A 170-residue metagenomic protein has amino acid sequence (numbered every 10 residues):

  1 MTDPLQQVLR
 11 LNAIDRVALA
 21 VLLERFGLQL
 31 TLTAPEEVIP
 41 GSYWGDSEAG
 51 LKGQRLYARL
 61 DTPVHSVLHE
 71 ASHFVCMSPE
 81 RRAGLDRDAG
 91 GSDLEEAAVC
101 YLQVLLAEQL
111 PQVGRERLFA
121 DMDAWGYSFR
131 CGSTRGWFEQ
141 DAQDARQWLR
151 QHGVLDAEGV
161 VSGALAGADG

Functional and structural regions predicted by a protein language model:
M1-G50, Y57-D61, L105, Q109-L110: Auxiliary, metal-adjacent structural segments of Zn-dependent hydrolase domains
A13, D93-C100, Q112, E116: Short, amphipathic alpha-helical segments
A18, L102, R117: Short Gly/charged-rich anion-binding patches and loops
A18-Y43, G90, W148-G170: Amphipathic repeat-derived elements
G41, V75-L105: Post-HEXXH active-site segment of zinc metalloproteases
L56-V64, G91, E95: Secondary-structure capping and boundary motifs in well-ordered enzyme cores
H65-S78: Active-site recognition of the HExxH zinc-binding catalytic motif
L110-G170: Long, well-structured alpha-helical subdomains associated with metal-dependent extracellular/ecto-lumenal hydrolases
